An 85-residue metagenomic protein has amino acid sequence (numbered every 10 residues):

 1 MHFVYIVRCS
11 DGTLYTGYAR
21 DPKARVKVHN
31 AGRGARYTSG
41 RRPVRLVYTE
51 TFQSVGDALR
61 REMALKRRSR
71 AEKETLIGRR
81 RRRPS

Functional and structural regions predicted by a protein language model:
M1-S85: GIY-YIG nuclease catalytic motif and its immediate N-terminal context
